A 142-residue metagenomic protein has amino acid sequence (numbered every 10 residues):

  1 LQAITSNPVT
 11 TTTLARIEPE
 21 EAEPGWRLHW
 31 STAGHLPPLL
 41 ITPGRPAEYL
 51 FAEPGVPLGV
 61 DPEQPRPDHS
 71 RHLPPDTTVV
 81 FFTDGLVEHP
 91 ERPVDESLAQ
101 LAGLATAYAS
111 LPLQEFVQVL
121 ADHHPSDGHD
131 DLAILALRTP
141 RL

Functional and structural regions predicted by a protein language model:
L1-V56, R66-P67, H123-S126, A136-L137: Catalytic core of PPM/PP2C metal-dependent serine/threonine phosphatase domains
Y49, P54, P62, P67 (+2 more regions): Active-site-proximal, acidic helix/loop segment immediately C-terminal to a metal-coordinating Asp/Glu
G59: Regulatory/sensor and coupling segments of signal-transduction and defense proteins
